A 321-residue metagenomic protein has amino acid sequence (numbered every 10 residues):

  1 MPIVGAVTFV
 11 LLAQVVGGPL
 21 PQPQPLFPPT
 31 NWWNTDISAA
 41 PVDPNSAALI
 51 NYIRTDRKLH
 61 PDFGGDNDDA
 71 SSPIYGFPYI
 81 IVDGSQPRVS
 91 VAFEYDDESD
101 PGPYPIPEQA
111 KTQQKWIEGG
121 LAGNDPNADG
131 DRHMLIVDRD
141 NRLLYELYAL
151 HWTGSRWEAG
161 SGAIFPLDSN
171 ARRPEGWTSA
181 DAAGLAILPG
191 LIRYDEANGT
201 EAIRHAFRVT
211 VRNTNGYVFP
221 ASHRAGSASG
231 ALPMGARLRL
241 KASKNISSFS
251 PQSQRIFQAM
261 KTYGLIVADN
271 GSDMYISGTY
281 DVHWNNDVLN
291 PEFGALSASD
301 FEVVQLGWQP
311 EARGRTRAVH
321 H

Functional and structural regions predicted by a protein language model:
P2-A13: Bacterial N-terminal signal peptides
Q14-H321: Short, surface-exposed polybasic-aromatic patches that bind anionic ligands, especially phosphate groups
